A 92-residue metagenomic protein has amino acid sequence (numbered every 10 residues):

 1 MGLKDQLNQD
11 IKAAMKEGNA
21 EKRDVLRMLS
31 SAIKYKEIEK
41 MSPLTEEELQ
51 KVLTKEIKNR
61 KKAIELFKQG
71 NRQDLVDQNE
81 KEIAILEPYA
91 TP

Functional and structural regions predicted by a protein language model:
G2-P92: N-terminal cationic and glycine-rich segments that engage phosphates or anionic surfaces
